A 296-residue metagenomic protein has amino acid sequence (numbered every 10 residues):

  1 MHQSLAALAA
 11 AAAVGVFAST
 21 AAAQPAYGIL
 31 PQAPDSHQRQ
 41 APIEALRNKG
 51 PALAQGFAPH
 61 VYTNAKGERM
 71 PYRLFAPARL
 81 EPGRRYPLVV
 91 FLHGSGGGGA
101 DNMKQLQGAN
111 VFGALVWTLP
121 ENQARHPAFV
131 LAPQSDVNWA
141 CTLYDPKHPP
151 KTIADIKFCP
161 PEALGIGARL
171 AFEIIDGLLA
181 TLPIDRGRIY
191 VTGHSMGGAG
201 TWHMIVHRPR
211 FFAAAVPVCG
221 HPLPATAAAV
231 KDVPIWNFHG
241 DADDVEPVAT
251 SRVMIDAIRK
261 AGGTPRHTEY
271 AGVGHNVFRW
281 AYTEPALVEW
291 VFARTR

Functional and structural regions predicted by a protein language model:
A23-L88, G167-E173, T192, A199 (+4 more regions): A domain-start/cap signature at the N-terminus of enzymes
P25-H37, V218, P234-F238, A242-R296: C-terminal catalytic histidine-bearing segment of alpha/beta-hydrolase fold enzymes
L80-R84, T142-H194: Gly/Ser-rich "nucleophile elbow"/oxyanion-hole loop immediately N-terminal to the catalytic nucleophile in hydrolases
F91-G97, S135, G240: Glycine-rich His-Gly loop
G97-A168: Active-site machinery of serine-nucleophile hydrolases
N110-E121, C219-A228, A249, V253: Alpha-helical scaffolding within the catalytic cores of extracellular/periplasmic polymer-degrading hydrolases
H126, V230-I235: Short, proline-enriched alpha-helix->beta-strand connector loops that line the catalytic pocket of alpha/beta-hydrolase
L179-T181, G187-K231: Primarily recognizes the serine-hydrolase "nucleophile elbow" in alpha/beta-hydrolase and SGNH/GDSL folds
